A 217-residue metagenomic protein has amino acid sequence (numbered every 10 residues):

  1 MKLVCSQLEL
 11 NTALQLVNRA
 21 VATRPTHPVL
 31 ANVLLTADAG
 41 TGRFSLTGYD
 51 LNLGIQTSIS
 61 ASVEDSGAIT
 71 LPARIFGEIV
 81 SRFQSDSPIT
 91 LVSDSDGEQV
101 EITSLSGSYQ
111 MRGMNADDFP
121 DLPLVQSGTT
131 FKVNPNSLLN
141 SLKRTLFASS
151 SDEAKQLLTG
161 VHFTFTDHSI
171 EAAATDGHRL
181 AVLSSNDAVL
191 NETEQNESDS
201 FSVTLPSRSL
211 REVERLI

Functional and structural regions predicted by a protein language model:
M1-I217: Structural preference for solvent-exposed beta-strand-turn elements and adjacent flexible terminal/loop segments within
